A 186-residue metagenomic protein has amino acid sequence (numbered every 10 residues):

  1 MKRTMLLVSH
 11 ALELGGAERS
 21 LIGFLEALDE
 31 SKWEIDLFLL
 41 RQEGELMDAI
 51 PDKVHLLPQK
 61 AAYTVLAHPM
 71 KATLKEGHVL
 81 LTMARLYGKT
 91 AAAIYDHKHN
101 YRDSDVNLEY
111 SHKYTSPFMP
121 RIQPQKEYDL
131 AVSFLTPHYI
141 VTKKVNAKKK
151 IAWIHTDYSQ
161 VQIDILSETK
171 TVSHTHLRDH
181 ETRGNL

Functional and structural regions predicted by a protein language model:
K2-L14, G23, L39-Q42: Nucleotide-activated donor-dependent transferases that construct or modify glycoconjugates
T4, D129-L130, K149: Structural motif
A17-L28, Q42-A49: Short amphipathic alpha-helix
W33-S104: N-terminal strand-loop element at the rim of the active site of nucleotide-sugar-dependent glycosyltransferases
T82-D129, T136-H138: Conserved nucleotide-sugar donor-binding subdomain of glycosyltransferases
E127-Y128, A147, T169: Local beta-strand N-terminus motif with an aromatic residue
H138-I140, A147-I165: A short, histidine- and acid-enriched strand-loop-helix "catalytic/donor-clamping" loop that lines the nucleotide-sugar
T175-G184: Conserved small/polar residues in nucleotide/adenosyl-binding loops
